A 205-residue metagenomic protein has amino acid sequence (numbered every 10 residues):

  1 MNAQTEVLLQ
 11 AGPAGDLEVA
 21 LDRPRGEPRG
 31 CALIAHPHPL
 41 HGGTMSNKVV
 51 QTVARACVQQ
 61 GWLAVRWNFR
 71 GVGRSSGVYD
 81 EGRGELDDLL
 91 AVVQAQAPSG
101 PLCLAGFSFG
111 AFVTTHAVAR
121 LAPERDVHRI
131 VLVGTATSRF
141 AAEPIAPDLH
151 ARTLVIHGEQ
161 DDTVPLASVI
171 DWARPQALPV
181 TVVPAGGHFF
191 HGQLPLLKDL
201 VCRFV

Functional and structural regions predicted by a protein language model:
Q10-G12, D16-S99: Serine-hydrolase catalytic machinery in alpha/beta-hydrolase-like enzymes
G106-T114: Gly/Ala-rich beta-loop-alpha elbow adjacent to hydrolase catalytic centers
S138-R139, E159-V164, H188-F189: Acidic catalytic loop of the alpha/beta-hydrolase fold
L149-H150, V155-H157, D161: Short beta-strand/loop motif that positions the catalytic acidic residue of the alpha/beta-hydrolase fold
E159-L178: Conserved loop-alpha-helix segment in the C-terminal half of the alpha/beta-hydrolase fold that carries the catalytic
R174-F189: Catalytic histidine neighborhood in serine/cysteine hydrolases with alpha/beta-hydrolase-type architecture
G186-K198: Catalytic histidine-centered segment of alpha/beta-hydrolase-like enzymes
